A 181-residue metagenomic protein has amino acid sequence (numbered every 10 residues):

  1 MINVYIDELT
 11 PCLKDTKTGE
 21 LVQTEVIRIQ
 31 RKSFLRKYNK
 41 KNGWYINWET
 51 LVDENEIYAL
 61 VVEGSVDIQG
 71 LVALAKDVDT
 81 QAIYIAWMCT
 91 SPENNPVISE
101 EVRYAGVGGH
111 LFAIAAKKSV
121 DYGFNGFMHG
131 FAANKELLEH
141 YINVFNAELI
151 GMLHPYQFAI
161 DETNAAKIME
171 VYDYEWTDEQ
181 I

Functional and structural regions predicted by a protein language model:
M1-V102, H110, K117-H129, E136 (+1 more regions): Non-catalytic substrate-recognition and accessory regions of acyl/acetyltransferase enzymes
